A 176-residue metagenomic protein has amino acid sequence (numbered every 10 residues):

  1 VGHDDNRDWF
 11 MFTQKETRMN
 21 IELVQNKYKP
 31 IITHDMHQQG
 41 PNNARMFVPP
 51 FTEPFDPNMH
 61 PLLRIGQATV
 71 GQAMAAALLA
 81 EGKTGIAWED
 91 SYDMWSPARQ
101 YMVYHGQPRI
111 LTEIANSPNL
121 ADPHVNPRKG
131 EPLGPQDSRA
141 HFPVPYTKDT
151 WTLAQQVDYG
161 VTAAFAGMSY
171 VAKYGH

Functional and structural regions predicted by a protein language model:
V1-T69, A76: Active-site/substrate-binding loop(s) of hydrolase catalytic cores
G2-Q14, R18, L62-A68, Q72-A76 (+2 more regions): Short, charge-rich amphipathic segments
E16, N20, V70, M74 (+3 more regions): General structural feature for long, well-ordered alpha-helical segments within catalytic domains of soluble enzymes
A80-H176: Hard-cation-handling environments
